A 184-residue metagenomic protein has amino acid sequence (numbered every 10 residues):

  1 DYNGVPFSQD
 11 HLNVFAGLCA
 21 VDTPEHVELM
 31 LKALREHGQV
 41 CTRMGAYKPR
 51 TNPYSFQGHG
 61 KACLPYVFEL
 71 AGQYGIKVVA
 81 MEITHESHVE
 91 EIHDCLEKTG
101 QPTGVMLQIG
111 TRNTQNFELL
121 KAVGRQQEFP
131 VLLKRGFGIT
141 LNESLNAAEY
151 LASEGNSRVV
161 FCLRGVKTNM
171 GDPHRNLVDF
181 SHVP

Functional and structural regions predicted by a protein language model:
Y2, F7-S8, Q115-P184: Catalytic alpha/beta core domains of metabolic enzymes, predominantly
L12-L29, N52-G58, V78-I83, Q108-T111 (+2 more regions): Active-site mouth loops of central-metabolism enzymes
G17, T42, I92, L133: Conserved, mostly hydrophobic/aromatic
P24-L31, S87-E97, L141-A147: Catalytic cores of alpha/beta
G38, H93-L107, G124-V131, A152-R158: Glycine-enriched alpha-helix->loop->beta-strand junction motifs that scaffold or abut catalytic
R43-A62: Glycine-rich, proline-tolerant flexible connector loops at the mouths of alpha/beta enzymes
F56-M81, V123-P130, F180-P184: Alpha-helix-loop-beta-strand connector modules within alpha/beta enzyme cores
Q57-H59, I76-H88, P102-L120, F129-L141 (+1 more regions): Catalytic beta/alpha-barrel core
